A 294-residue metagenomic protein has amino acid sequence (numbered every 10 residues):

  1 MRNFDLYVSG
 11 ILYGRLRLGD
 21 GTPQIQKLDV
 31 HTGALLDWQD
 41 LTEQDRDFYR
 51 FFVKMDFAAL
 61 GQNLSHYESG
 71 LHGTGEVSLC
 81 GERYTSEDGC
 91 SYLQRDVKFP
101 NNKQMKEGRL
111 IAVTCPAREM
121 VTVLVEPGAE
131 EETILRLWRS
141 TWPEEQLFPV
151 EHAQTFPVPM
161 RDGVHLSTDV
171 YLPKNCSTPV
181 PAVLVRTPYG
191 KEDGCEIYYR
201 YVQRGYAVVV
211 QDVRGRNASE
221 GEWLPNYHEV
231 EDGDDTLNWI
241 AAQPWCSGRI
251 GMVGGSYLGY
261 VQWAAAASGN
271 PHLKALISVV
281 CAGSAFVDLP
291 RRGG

Functional and structural regions predicted by a protein language model:
M1-L28, L64-G70, T74: N-terminal cleavable signal peptides for secretion/export
K27-G89, P181: Solvent-exposed helix/loop surface patches that form functional interfaces
T42, G61, R249-G251, A275-I277: Residue in the alpha/beta-hydrolase core beta-strand immediately N-terminal to the catalytic nucleophile
G89-L147: Non-catalytic propeptide/linker segments at domain boundaries
W138-T178: N-terminal cap/lid segment of alpha/beta-hydrolase-fold proteins
P149-Q154, K174-A241: Cap/lid segment of the alpha/beta-hydrolase catalytic domain
P244-Y257: Alpha/beta-hydrolase fold nucleophile elbow
V253, Y260-G294: A catalytic-pocket lid/entrance helix-loop region that shapes and gates access to the active site across common
